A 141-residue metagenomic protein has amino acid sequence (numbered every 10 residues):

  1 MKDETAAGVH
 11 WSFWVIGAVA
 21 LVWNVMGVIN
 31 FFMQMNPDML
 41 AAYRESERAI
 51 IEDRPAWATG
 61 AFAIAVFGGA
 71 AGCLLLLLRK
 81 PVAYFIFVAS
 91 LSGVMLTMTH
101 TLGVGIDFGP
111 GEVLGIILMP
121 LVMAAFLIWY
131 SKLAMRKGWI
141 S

Functional and structural regions predicted by a protein language model:
M1-S141: Topology signature of small-to-medium multi-pass alpha-helical membrane proteins
